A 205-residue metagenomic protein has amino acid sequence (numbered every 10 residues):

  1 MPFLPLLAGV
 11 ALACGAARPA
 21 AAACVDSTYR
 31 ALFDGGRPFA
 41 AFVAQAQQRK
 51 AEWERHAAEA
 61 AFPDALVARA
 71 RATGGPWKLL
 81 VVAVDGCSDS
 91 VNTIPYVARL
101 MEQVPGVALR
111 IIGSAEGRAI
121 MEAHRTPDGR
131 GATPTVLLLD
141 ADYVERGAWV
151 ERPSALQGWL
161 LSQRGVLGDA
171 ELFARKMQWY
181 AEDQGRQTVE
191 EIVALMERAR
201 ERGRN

Functional and structural regions predicted by a protein language model:
P2-G15: Bacterial N-terminal signal peptides
L12-C14, P19-W77, A123-G129, R146-N205: Non-globular targeting/processing and membrane-anchoring segments
G75-K78, P105-A108, A141: Loop/turn elements at helix/coil->beta-strand transitions in domains of secreted/extracellular proteins
L80-D85, G106-I120: Thiol-based oxidoreductase modules, predominantly thioredoxin-like and allied folds used for disulfide exchange
V84-N92: Conserved redox-active cysteine motifs that mediate thiol-disulfide chemistry, especially di-cysteine Cys-X(1-2)-Cys
V91-E102: Typically the conserved alpha-helix immediately C-terminal to a functionally engaged Cys/Sec in thioredoxin-like
I112-R118, P127-G129, V136: Charged mid-protein connector segments
T133-W149: A short, hydrophobic beta-strand/beta-hairpin element that forms part of a small beta-sheet core
